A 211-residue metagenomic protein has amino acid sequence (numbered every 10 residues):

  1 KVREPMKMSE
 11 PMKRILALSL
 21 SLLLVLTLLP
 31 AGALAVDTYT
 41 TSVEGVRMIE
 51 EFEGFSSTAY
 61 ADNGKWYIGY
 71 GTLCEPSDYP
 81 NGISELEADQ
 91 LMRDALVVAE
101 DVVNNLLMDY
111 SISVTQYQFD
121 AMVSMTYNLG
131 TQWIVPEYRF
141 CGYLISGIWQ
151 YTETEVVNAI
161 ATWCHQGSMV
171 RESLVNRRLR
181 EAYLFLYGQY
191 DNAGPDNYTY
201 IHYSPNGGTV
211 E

Functional and structural regions predicted by a protein language model:
K7-S19: Bacterial N-terminal signal peptides that target proteins for export
L20, L24-L28: Hydrophobic core
L28-D37: Sec-dependent signal peptide cleavage junction
V36-S57, T72, L86-D89, R93-D94 (+1 more regions): Long, amphipathic alpha-helical surface segments
E44, N63-K65, Y117-F119: Extracytoplasmic
M48, Y67-G69, A121-T126, E155-V156: Structural recognition of the beta-strand scaffold that forms the well-ordered cores of secreted hydrolase catalytic
A61-N81: Substrate-binding/active-site groove segments that recognize and process beta-1,4-linked N-acetyl-hexosamine
Y79-Y110, V114-I134: Alpha-helical segment that forms one wall of the substrate-binding/catalytic cleft in peptidoglycan-active domains
